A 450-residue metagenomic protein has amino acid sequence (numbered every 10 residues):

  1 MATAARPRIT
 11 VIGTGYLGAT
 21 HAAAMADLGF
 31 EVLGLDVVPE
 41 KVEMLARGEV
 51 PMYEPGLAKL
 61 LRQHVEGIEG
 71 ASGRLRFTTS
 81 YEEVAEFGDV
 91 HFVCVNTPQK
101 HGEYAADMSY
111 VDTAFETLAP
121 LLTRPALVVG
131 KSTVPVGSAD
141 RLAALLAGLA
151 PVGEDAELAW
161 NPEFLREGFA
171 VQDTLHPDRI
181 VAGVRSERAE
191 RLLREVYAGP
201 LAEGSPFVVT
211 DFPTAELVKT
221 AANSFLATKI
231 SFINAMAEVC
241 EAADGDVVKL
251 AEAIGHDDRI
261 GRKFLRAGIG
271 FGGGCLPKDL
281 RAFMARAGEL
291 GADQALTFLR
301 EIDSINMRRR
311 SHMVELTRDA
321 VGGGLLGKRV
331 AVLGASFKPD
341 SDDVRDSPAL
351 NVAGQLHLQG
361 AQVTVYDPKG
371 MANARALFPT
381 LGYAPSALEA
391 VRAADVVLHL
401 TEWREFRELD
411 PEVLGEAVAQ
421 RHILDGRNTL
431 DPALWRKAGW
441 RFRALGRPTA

Functional and structural regions predicted by a protein language model:
A2-A450: Structural/interface elements that position substrates and couple domains in central-metabolism enzymes
